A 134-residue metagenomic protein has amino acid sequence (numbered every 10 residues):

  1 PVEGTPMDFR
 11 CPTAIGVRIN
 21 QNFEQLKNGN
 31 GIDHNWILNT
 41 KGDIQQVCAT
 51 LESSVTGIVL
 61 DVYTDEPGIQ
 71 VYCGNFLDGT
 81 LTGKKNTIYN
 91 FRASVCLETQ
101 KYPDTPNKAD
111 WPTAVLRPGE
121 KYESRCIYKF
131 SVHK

Functional and structural regions predicted by a protein language model:
V2-K134: Active-site pocket scaffolds in enzymes
